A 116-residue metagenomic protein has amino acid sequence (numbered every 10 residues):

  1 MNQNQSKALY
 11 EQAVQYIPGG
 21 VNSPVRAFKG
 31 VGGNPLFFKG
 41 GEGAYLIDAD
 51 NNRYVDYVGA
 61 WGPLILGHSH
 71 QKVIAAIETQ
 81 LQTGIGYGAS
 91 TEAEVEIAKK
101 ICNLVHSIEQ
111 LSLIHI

Functional and structural regions predicted by a protein language model:
M1-Q110: N-terminal glycine-rich, Lys/His-bearing helix-loop that initiates the first secondary-structure elements of many
I114-I116: Conserved small/polar residues in nucleotide/adenosyl-binding loops
